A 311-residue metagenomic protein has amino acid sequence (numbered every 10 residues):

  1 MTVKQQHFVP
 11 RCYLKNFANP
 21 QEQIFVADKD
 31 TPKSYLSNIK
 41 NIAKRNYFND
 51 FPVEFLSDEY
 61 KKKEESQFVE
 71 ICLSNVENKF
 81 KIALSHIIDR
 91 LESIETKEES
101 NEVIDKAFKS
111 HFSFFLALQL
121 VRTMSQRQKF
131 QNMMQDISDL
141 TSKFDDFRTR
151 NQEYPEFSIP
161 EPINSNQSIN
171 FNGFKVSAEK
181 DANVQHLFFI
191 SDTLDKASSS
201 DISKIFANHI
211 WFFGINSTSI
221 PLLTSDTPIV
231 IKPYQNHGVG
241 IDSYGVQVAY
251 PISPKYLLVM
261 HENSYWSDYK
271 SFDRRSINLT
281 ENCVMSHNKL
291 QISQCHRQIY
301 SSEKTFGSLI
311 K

Functional and structural regions predicted by a protein language model:
M1-Q5, V9-K311: Alpha-helical structural context detector biased toward long hydrophobic helices
